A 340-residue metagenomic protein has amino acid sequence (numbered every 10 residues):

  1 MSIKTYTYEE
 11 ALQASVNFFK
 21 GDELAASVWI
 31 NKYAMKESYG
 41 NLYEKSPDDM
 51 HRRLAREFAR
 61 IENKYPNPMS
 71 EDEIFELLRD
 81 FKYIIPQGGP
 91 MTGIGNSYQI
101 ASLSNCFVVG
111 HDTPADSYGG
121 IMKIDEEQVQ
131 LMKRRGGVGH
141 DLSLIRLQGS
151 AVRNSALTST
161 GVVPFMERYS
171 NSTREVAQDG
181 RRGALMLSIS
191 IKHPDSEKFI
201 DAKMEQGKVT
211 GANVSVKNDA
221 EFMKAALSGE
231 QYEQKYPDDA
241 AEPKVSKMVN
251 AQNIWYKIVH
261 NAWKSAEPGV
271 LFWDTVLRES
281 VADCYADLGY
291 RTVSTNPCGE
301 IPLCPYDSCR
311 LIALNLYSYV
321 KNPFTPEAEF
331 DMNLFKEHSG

Functional and structural regions predicted by a protein language model:
M1-G340: Extended catalytic cores of very large enzyme megasubunits
